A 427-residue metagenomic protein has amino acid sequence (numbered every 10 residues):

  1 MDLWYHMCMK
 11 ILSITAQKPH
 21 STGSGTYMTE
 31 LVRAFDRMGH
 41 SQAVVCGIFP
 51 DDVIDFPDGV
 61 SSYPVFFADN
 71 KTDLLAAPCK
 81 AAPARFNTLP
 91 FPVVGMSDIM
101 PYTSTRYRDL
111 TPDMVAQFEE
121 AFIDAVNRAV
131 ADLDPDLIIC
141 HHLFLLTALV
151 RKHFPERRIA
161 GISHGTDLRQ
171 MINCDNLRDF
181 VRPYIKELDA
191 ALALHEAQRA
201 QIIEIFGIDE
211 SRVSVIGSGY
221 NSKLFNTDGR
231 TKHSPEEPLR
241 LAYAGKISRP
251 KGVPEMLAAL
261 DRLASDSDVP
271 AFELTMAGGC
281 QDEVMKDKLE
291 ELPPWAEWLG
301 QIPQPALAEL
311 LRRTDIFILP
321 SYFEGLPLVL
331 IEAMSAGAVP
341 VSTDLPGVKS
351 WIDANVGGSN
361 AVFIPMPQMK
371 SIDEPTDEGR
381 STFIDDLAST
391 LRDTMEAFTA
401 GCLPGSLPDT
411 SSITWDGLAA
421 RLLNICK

Functional and structural regions predicted by a protein language model:
G23, D377-S389, E396-C426: A charged, aromatic-enriched C-terminal amphipathic alpha-helix characteristic of glycosyltransferases across folds
V44-N127: A conserved catalytic-core segment of Leloir-type glycosyltransferases
L192, S234-K251, L257-L260, T275: Conserved donor-binding/catalytic core segment of Leloir-type glycosyltransferases
A197, G219: Carbohydrate-associated surface elements
A244, F272-K286, G300: Glycosyltransferase donor-sugar binding loop
K286-P305: Nucleotide-activated donor-binding/catalytic signature segment of Leloir-type glycosyltransferases, i.e., the conserved
Q301-I302, E309-T314: Short alpha-helical donor nucleotide-sugar binding micro-motif in glycosyltransferases
Y322: Aromatic "clamp/platform" in nucleotide-sugar-dependent glycosyltransferases that forms part of the donor/acceptor
